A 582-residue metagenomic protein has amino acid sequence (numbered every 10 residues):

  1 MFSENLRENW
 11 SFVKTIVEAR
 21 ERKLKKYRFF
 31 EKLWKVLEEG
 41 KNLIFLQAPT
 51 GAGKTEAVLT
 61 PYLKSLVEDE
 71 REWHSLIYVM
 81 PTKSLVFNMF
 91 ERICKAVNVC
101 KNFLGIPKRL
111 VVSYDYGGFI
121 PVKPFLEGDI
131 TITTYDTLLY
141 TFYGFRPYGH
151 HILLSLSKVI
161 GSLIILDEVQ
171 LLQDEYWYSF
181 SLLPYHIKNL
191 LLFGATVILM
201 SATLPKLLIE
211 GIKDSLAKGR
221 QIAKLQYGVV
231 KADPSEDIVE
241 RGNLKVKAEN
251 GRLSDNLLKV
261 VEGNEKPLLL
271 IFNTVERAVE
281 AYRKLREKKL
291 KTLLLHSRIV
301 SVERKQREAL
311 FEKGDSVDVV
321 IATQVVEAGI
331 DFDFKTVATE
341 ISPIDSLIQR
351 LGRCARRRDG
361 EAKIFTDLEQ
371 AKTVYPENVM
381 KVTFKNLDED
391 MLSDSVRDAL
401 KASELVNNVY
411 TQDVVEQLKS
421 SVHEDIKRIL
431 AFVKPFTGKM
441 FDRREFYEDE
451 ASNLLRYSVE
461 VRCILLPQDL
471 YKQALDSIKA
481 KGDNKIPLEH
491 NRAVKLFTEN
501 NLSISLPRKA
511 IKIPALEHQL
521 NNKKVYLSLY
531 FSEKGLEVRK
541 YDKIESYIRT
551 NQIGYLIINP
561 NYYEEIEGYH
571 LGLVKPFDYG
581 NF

Functional and structural regions predicted by a protein language model:
F2-Q47: Conserved pre-motif I regulatory segment
K41-P61: Walker A/P-loop
E72-V97, L204-L208, V275: Conserved Walker A/P-loop ATP-binding site and its immediately adjacent core in helicase/helicase-like ATPase domains
N98-R146: Inter-Walker segment of RecA-like/P-loop motor cores
V112-V122, N273-E276, T292-Q306, I321-E327: Conserved helicase motor
L138, H150-L192: SF2 helicase catalytic motif II
K206-E262: Interdomain hinge/linker at the junction between the two RecA-like core domains of SF2 helicases
K259, E280, K284-E287, H296-E308 (+2 more regions): C-terminal helicase lobe and adjacent C-terminal extensions/tails of nucleic-acid helicase motors
